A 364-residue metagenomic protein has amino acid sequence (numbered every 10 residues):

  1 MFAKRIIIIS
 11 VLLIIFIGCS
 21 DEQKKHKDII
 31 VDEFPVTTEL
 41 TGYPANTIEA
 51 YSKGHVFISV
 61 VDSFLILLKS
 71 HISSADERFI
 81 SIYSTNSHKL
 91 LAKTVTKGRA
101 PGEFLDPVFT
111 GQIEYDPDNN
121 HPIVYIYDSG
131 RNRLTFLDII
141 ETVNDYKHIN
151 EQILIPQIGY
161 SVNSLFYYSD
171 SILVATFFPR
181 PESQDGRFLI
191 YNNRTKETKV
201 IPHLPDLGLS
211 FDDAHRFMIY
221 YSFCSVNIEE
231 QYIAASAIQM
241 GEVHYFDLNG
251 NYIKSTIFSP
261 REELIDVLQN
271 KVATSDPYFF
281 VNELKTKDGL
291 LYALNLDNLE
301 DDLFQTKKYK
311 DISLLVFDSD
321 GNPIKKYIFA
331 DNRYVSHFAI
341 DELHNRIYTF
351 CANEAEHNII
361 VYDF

Functional and structural regions predicted by a protein language model:
H26-K53, N322: A short helix->beta-strand "capping" segment at the edge of beta-propeller domains
P44-F79, L290-N298: Beta-strand-rich domains and repeat architectures in extracellular enzymes and scaffolds, especially beta-propellers
G54-V61, V108-N120, V162-D170, R216-E230 (+2 more regions): Structural signature of eukaryotic scaffold interfaces centered on beta-propeller domains
L67-I72, A175-S183, A293-K310, H357-Y362: Short, conserved, GDST-rich strand-edge loop motifs in beta-rich repeat architectures
F79-T85, I140, G186-R194, T306-N322 (+1 more regions): Beta-propeller blade signature
K89-P122, S129, Q152-P156, A214 (+1 more regions): Blade-loop segments of beta-propeller domains
R99-F104, P260-V272, N322-E342: Conserved blade-ending motifs and adjacent loop-strand segments that build the rim/top face of beta-propeller domains
T274-V316: Loop/turn-rich, solvent-exposed surfaces of beta-rich toroidal or solenoidal domains
